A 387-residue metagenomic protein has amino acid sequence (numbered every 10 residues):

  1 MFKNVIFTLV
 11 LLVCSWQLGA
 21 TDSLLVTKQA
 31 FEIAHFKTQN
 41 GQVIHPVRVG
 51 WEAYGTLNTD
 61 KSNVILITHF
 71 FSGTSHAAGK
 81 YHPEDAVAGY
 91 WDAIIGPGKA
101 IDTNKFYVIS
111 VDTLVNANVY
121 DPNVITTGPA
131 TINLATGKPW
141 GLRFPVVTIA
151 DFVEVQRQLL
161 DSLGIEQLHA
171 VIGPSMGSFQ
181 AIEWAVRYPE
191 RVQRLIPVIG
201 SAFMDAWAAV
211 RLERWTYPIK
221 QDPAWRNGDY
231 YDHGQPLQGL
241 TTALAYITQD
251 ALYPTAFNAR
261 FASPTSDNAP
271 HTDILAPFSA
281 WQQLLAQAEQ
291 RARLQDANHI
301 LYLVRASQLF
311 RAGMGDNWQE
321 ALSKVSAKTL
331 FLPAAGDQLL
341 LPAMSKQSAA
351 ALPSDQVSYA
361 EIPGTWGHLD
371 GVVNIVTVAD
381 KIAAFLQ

Functional and structural regions predicted by a protein language model:
A20-I67, S75-Y81: Catalytic-loop region of hydrolases
E52-I125, P129-A130: N-terminal cap/lid subdomain of alpha/beta-hydrolase-fold enzymes
G137-P139, R143, A150-H169: Conserved acidic catalytic loop of the alpha/beta-hydrolase fold
R191, P197-Q290: Alpha/beta-hydrolase-fold enzymes
F310, A335-L340: Acidic catalytic loop of the alpha/beta-hydrolase fold
G315-W318, A327, L341-A351: Short alpha-helix in the alpha/beta-hydrolase fold that links the catalytic acid
V325, F331-P333: Short beta-strand/loop motif that positions the catalytic acidic residue of the alpha/beta-hydrolase fold
D355-Q387: Catalytic active-site module of serine/aspartate enzymes centered on a nucleophile-bearing elbow/loop
